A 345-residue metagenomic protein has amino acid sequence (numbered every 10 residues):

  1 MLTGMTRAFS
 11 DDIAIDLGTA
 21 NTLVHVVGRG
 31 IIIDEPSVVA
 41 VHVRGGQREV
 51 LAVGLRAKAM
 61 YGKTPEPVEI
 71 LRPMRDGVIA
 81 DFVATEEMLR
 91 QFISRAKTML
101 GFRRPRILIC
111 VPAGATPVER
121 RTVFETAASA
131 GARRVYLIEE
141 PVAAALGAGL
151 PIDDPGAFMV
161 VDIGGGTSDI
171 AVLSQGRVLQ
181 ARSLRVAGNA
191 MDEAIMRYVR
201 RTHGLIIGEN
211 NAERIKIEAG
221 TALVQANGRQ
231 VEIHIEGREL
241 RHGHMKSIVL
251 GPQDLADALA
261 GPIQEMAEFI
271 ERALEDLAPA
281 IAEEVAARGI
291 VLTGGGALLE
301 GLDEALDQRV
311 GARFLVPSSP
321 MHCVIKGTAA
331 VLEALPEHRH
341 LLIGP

Functional and structural regions predicted by a protein language model:
M1-I163, A171-I290, A297-P345: Nucleotide/phosphate-binding catalytic cleft detector across ATP-hydrolyzing and phosphate-transferring enzymes
G166: Acidic, divalent-metal-coordinating active-site segment for phosphoryl/phosphodiester hydrolysis, typified by short
